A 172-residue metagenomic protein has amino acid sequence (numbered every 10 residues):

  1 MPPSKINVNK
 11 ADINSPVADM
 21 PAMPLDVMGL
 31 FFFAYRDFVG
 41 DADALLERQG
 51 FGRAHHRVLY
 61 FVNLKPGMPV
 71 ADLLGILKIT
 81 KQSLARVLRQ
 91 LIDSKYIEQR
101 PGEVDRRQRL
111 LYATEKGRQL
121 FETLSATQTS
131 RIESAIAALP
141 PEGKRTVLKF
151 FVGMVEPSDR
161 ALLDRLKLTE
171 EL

Functional and structural regions predicted by a protein language model:
M1-D19, E142-L172: C-terminal regulatory/oligomerization modules of transcriptional regulators
M1-Q49: N-terminal leader segment of winged-helix/HTH proteins
I6, V39, R89-V152: Charged, amphipathic alpha-helical coiled-coil/dimerization segments
P24, Y35, P66, L77 (+3 more regions): Flexible interhelical turns and helix-capping residues at alpha-helix boundaries within structured domains
F32, Y60-L64, S125, V152: Short, locally clustered residues in the helix-turn-helix/winged-helix DNA-binding domain
G40-S83, S94: N-terminal helix-turn-helix DNA-binding core of bacterial DNA-binding proteins
